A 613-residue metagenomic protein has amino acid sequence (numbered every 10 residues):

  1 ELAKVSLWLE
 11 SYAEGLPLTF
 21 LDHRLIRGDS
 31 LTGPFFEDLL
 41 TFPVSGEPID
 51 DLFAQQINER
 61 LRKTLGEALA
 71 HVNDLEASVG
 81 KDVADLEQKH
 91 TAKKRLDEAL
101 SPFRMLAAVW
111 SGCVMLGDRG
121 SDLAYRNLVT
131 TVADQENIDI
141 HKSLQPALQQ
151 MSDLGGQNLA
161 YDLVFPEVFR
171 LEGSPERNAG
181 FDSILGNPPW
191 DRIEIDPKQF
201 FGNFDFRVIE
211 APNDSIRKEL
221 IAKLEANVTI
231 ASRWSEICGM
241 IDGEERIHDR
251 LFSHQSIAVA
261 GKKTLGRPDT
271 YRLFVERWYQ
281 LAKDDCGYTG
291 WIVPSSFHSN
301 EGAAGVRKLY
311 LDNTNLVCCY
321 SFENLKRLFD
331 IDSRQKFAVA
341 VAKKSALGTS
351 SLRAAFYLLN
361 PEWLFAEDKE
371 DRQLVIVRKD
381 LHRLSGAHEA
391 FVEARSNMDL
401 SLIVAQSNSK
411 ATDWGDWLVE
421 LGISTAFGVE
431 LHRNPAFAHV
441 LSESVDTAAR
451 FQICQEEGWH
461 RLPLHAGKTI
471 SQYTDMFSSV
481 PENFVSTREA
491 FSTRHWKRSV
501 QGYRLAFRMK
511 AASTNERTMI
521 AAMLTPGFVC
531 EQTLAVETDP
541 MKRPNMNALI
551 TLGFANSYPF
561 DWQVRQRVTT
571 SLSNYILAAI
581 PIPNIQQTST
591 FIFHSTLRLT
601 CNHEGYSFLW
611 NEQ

Functional and structural regions predicted by a protein language model:
L2, S6, L16, F20-L39 (+7 more regions): S-adenosyl-L-methionine
A13, P17, I26-G28, G66-Y161 (+2 more regions): Nucleic-acid modification enzymes, centered on SAM-dependent nucleic-acid methyltransferases
L40-G46, L123-V129, S478-V485: Short, polar loop/linker segments at the starts of domains and inter-domain junctions
V44-Q56: A substrate-engagement module of RecA-like helicase motors
F53-R60, A84-E98, P102, K263 (+3 more regions): Non-transmembrane, amphipathic alpha-helical segments
Q55-R62, Q135-H141, K497, Y503: Short, intrinsically disordered, low-complexity segments enriched in Ser/Thr and Pro
